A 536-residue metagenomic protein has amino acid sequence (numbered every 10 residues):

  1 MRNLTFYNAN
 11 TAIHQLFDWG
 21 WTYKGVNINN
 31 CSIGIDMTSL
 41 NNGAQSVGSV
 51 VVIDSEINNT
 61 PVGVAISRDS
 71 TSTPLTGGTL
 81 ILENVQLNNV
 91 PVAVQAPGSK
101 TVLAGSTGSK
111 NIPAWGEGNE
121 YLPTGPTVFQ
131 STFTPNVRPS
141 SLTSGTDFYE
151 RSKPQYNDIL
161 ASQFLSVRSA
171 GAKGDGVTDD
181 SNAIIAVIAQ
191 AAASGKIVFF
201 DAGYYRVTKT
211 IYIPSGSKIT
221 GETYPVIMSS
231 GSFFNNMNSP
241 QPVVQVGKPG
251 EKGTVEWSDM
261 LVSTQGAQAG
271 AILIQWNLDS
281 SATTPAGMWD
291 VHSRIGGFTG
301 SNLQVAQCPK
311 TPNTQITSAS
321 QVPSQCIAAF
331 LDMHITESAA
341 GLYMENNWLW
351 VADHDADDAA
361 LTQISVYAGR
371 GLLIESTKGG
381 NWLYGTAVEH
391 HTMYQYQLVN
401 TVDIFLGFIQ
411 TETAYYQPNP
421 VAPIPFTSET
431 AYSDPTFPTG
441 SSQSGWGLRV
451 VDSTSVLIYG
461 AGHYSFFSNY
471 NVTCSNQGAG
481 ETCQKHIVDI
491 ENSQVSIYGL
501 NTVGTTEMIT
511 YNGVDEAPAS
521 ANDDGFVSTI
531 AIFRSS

Functional and structural regions predicted by a protein language model:
M1-F6, Y23-I28, D54-E56, L82-N84 (+7 more regions): Well-ordered beta-strand segments characteristic of repetitive beta-sheet solenoids
R2-N8, Q15-K196, S232-M237, V246-E256 (+8 more regions): Extracellular "leader-to-stem" segments immediately downstream of a signal peptide or signal-anchor in secreted/lumenal
A9, W19, A340, T392-M393 (+2 more regions): A generic "binding-loop/recognition-motif" signal
I13-H14, W21-Y23, I35-D36, N381 (+4 more regions): Extended, compositionally simple hydrophobic/Ser/Thr-rich segments that build repetitive fibrous architectures
D175, S181-A186, A193-N235, T392-Y394: N-terminal extracellular ligand-recognition/capping segment immediately after the signal peptide
I184-A186, Q190-A191, F199-T210, A368-N400 (+7 more regions): C-terminal, well-structured subdomains that either form a transmembrane helix-short loop-helix hairpin in multi-pass
Q190, R206-K218, S229-S258, S263-T284 (+4 more regions): Extracellular beta-strand-rich solenoid/capping regions of secreted or surface-exposed proteins that bind or remodel
D452, G462, S475-G478, K485-N501 (+2 more regions): Long, ordered, helix-rich scaffold segments
